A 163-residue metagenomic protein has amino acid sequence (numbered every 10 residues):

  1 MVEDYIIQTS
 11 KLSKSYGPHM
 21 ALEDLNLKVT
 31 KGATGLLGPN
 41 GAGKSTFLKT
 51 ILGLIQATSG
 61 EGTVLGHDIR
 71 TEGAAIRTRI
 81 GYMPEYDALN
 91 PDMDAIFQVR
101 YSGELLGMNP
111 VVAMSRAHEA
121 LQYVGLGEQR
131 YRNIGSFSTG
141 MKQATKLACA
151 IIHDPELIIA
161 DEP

Functional and structural regions predicted by a protein language model:
P39-G43: Walker A (P-loop) phosphate-binding loop of ABC-type ATPase nucleotide-binding domains
L52: Helix-to-loop junction immediately C-terminal to a conserved catalytic motif
G60-T71, A75-I76: Conserved ABC transporter NBD signature motif
R100, E104, V111-Q129: Conserved ABC ATPase "signature" region
D154: Conserved catalytic motifs of ABC-family nucleotide-binding domains
I158-D161: Catalytic Walker B motif of ABC-type/P-loop ATPase nucleotide-binding domains
